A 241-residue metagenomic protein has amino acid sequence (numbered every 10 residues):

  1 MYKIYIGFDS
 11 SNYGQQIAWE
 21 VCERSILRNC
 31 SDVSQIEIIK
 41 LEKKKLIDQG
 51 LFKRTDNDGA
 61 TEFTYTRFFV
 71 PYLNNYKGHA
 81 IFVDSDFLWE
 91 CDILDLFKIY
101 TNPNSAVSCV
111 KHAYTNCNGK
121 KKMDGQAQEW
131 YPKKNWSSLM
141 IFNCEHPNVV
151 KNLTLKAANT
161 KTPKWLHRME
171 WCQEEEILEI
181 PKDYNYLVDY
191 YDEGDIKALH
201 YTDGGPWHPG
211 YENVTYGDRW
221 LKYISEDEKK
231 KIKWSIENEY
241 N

Functional and structural regions predicted by a protein language model:
M1-I4, S105-V107: Hydrophobic beta-strand segments of well-ordered beta-sheets in folded domains
Y2-Q16, E20-V21, E37-K45, L139-N241: A glycosyltransferase accessory/donor-loop signature
N12-Q16, F82, E90, W130: Generic detection of long, well-ordered alpha-helical segments
S25-V33: Short, acidic, metal-binding catalytic loop of nucleotide-sugar glycosyltransferases
Q35-L73: Active-site-proximal specificity loops/subdomain of glycosyltransferases
L51-D58, K121-A127, G194-I196: Short, surface-exposed amphipathic charged segments that create phosphate/polyanion-binding patches used for binding
T66-C117, I141: GT-A fold catalytic core of metal-dependent nucleotide-sugar glycosyltransferases, centered on the diacidic
I99-K164: Conserved catalytic core of nucleotide-sugar-dependent glycosyltransferases
